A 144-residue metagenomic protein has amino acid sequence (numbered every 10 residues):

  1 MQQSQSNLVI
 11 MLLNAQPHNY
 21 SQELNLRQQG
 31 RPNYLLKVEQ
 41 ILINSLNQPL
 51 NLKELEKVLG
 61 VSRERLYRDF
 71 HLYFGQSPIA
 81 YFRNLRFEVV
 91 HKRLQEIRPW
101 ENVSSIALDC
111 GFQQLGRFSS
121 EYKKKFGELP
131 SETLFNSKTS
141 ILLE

Functional and structural regions predicted by a protein language model:
M1-Q3, I10-Q40, N44, L72-A80 (+1 more regions): Short, Lys/Arg-enriched, Trp-marked, Pro/Gly-tolerant hinge/linker segments that flank
M11-A15, K53-L85, A107-E132: Basic/polar phosphate-binding segments, predominantly the helix-turn-helix DNA-binding elements of transcriptional
L42, H91-L94: Short, amphipathic alpha-helical "recognition" segments used to contact nucleic acids or chromatin
N44-Q48, E96-R98: Short helix-capping/hinge SLiMs at alpha-helix to coil transitions
F82-K92, S131-E144: Short, basic, alpha-helical segments at the C-terminal edge of helix-turn-helix-like DNA-binding modules
P99-I106: Short, charged amphipathic recognition helices of the HTH superfamily and cognate SANT/SANTA-like modules
